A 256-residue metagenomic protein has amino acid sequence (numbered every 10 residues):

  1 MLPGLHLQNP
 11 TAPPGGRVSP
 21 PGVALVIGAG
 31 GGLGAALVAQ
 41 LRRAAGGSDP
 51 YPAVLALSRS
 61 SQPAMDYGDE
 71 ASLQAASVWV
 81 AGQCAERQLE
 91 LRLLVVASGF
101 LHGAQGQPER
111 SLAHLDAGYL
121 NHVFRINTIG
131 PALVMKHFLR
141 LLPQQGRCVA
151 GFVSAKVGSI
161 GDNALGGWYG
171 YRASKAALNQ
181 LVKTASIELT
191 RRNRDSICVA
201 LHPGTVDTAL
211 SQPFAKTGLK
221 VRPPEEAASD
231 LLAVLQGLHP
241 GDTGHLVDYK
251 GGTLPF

Functional and structural regions predicted by a protein language model:
I27-R43: N-terminal Rossmann NAD(P)H-binding glycine-rich loop of SDR-like oxidoreductase domains
A39, A132, A176-I187, E225-L232: Conserved active-site helix of classical SDR/Rossmann-fold NAD(P)-dependent CH-OH oxidoreductases
P50, V80-S98: A glycine-rich helix->loop->beta "capping" turn within Rossmann-like NAD(P)(H)-dependent oxidoreductase domains
L57-W79: Rossmann-fold cofactor-recognition segment
F100-A104, P108-F124, P143-R192: Catalytic loop of short-chain dehydrogenase/reductase
A200, K216-F256: C-terminal helical subdomain
P203-P213: Short, flexible catalytic-loop segment of classical short-chain dehydrogenase/reductase
